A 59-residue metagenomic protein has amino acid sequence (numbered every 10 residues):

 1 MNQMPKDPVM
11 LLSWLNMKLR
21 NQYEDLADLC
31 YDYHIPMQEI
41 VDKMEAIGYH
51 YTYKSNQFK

Functional and structural regions predicted by a protein language model:
M1-D25: N-terminal acidic leader/helix
L29-C30: Short alpha-helical "recognition helix" segments of helix-turn-helix
P36-Y49: Short acidic, Pro/Gly- and aromatic-enriched capping/linker segments at domain boundaries
